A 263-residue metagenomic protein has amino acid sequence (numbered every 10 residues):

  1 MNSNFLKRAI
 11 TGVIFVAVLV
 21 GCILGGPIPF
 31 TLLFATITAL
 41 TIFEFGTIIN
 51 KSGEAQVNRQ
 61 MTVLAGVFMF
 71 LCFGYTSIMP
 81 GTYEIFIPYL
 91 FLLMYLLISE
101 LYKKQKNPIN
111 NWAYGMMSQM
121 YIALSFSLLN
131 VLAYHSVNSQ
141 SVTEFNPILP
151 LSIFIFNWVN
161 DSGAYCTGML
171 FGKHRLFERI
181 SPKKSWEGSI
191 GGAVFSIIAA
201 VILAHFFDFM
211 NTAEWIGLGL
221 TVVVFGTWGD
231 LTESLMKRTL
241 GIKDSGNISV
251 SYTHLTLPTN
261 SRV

Functional and structural regions predicted by a protein language model:
M1-T221: Membrane-embedded alpha-helical bundles of polytopic integral membrane proteins
N4-F5, S234, T259: Short alpha-helical segments used as structural interaction elements across diverse proteins
L235-I248: Interfacial helix-loop-helix junctions of multi-pass membrane proteins
T253-T259: Conserved small/polar residues in nucleotide/adenosyl-binding loops
